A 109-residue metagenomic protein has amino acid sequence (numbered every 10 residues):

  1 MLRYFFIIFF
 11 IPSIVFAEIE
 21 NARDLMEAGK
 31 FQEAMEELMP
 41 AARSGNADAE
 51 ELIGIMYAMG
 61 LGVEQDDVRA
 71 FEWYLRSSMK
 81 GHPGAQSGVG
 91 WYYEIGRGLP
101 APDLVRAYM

Functional and structural regions predicted by a protein language model:
M1-I8: Sec-dependent signal peptide recognition, specifically the positively charged N-region followed immediately by
P12-A17: N-terminal signal peptide c-region/cleavage motif recognized by signal peptidases
I19-L25, A41, L52-M59, V63 (+1 more regions): Hydrophobic face of amphipathic alpha-helices that form TPR/SEL1-like repeat modules and related alpha-solenoid
R43-A47, M59-L61, D66, M79-P83 (+1 more regions): Short helix-capping/linker turns of helical repeat alpha-solenoids
P102-M109: TPR/TPR-like (Sel1-like) alpha-helical repeat modules
